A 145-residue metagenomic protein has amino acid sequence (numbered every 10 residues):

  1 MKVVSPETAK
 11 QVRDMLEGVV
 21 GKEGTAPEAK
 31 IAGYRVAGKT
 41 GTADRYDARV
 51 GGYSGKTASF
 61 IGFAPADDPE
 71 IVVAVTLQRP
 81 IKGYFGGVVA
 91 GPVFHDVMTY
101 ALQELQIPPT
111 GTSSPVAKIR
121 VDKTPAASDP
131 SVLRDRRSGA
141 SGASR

Functional and structural regions predicted by a protein language model:
M1-S5, A9, I119-R120: Extended, non-catalytic substrate-recognition/exosite surfaces adjacent to catalytic cores, especially in enzymes
E7, R13-Q106: Active-site beta-strand/loop architecture of penicillin-binding DD-peptidases
G91-R145: Short, gly/Ser/Thr-rich active-site loops of penicillin-recognizing serine hydrolases
